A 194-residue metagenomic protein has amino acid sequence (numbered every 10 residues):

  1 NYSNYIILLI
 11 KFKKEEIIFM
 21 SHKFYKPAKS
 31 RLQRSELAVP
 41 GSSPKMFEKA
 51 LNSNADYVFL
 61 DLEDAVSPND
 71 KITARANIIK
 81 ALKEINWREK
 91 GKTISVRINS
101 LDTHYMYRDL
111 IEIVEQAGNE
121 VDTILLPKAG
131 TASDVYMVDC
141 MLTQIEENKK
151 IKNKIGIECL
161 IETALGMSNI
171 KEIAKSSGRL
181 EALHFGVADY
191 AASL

Functional and structural regions predicted by a protein language model:
N1-F19: Short, Lys/Arg-enriched N-terminal segments with co-localized hydrophobic residues within the first ~10-30 amino acids
H22, P27-L194: Conserved alpha/beta-domain cores
